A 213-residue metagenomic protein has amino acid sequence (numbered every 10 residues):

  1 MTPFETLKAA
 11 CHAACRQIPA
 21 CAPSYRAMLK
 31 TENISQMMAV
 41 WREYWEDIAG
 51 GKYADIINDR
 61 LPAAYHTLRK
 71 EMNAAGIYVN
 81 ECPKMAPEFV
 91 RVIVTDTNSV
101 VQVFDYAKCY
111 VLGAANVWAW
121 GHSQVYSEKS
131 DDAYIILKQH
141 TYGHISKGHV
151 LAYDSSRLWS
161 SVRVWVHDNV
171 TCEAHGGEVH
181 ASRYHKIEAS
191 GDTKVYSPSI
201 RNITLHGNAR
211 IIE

Functional and structural regions predicted by a protein language model:
M1-E213: Short, glycine-biased loop/turn motifs at secondary-structure junctions and in low-complexity Ser/Thr/Pro-rich termini
